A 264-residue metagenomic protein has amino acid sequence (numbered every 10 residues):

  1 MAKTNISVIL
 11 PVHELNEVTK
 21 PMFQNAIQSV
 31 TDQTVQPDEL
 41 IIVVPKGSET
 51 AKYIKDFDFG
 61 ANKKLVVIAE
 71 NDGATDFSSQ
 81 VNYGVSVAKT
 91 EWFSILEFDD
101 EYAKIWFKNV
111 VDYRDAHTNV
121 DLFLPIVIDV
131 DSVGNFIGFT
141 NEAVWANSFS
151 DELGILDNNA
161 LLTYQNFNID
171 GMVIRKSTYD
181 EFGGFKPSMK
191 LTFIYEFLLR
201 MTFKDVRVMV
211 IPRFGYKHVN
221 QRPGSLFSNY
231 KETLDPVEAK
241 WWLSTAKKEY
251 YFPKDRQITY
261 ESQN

Functional and structural regions predicted by a protein language model:
N25-P37: Short, acidic, metal-binding catalytic loop of nucleotide-sugar glycosyltransferases
N71-A88: Glycine-rich, basic loop-to-helix element that forms the pyrophosphate-binding segment of sugar-nucleotide handling
F93: Short aromatic/hydrophobic "clamp" motif used to bind/position activated sugar donors
F107-F139: Conserved donor NDP-sugar-binding/catalytic core segment of glycosyltransferases
I126, M209-G215: Catalytic beta-strand/loop signature of glycosyltransferases that borders the donor
E142-Y164: Short, flexible, basic/aromatic active-site loop/helix in glycosyltransferases
K190-F197: Acidic donor-binding loop at a coil-to-helix junction in glycosyltransferase catalytic cores that engages
F214-Q221, F227-T259: Catalytic core of nucleotide-sugar-dependent glycosyltransferases
